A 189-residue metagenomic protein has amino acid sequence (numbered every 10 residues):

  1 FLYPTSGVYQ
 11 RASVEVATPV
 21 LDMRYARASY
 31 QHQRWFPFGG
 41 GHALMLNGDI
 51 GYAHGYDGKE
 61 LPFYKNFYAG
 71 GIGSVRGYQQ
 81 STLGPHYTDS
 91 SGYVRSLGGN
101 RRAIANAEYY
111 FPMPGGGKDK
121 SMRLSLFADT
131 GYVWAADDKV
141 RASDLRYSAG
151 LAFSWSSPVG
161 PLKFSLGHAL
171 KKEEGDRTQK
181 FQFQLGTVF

Functional and structural regions predicted by a protein language model:
F1-M122, L126-T130, W134-A136, G175 (+1 more regions): C-terminal outer-membrane beta-barrel translocator/porin domains of Gram-negative envelope proteins and their
A26, Y147, Q179: Exposed loop/turn and edge beta-strand positions of beta-sandwich/beta-sheet ligand-binding modules
Y110, S148-S154: Short glycine-rich, acidic/polar surface loops and turns
S125-F127, P161-G167: Conserved active-site loop/cleft motifs that coordinate metal ions or position small ligands
G131-A149: Outer-membrane beta-barrel transmembrane domain signature
F153-G160, T178-F189: Outer-membrane beta-barrel "beta-signal"
H168-K172: A short, acidic, flexible beta-alpha connecting loop/helix-capping segment that sits on the rim of active
